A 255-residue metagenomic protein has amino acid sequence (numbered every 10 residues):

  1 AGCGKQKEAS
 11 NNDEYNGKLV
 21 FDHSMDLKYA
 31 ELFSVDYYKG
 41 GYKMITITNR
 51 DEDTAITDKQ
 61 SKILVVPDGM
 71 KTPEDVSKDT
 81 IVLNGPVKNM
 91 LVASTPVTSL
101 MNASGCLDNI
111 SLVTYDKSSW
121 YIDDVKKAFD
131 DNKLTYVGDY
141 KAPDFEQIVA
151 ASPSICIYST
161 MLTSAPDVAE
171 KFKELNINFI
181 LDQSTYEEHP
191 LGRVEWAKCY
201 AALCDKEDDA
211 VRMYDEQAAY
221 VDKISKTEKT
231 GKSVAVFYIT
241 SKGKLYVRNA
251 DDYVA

Functional and structural regions predicted by a protein language model:
C3-T98, D209-A235: Bacterial Sec-exported substrate-binding components of ABC uptake systems
K43-V149, I155-L162: A short, structured surface patch at a secondary-structure boundary
P86, L175, V254: Residues that flank catalytic or metal-binding motifs in active/ligand-binding sites
N89, K133, E146, A150 (+2 more regions): Extracytoplasmic substrate-binding proteins
V97, D144, V168, V254-A255: Residues within well-ordered alpha-helices
S118, T185-H189, D252: Intrinsic-disorder/low-complexity, polar/charged segments
Y246-A255: Alpha-helical, coiled-coil/dimerization segments enriched in small aliphatic residues
